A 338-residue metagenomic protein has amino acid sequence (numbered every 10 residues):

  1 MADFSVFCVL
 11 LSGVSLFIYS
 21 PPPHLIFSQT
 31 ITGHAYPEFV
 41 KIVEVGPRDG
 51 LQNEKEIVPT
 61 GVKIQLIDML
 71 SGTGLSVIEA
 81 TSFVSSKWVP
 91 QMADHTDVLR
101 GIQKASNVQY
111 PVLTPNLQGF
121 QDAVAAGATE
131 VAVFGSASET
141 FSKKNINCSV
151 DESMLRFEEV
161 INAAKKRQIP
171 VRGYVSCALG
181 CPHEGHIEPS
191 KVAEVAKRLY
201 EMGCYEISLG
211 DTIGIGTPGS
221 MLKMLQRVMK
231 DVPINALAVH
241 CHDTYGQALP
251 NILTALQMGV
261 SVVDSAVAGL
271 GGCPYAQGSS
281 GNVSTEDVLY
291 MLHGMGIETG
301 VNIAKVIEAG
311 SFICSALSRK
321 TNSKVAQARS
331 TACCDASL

Functional and structural regions predicted by a protein language model:
A2-C8, F17-L338: Catalytic cores and adjacent flexible loops of soluble metabolic enzymes that perform enolate/carbanion chemistry on
